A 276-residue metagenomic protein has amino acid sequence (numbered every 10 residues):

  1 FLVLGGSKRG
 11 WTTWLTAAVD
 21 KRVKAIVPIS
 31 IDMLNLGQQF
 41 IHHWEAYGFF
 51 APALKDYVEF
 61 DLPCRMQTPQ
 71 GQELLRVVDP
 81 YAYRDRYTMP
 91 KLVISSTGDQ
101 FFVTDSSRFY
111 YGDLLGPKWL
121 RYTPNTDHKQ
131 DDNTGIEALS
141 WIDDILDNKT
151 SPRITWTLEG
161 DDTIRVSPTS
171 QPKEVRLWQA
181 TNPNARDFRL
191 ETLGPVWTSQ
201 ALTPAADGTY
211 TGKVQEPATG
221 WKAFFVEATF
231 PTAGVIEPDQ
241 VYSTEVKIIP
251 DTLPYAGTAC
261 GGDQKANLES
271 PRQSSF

Functional and structural regions predicted by a protein language model:
F1-S7: Alpha/beta-hydrolase fold nucleophile elbow
L15-R65, R121-P124, K129-I136: Hydrolase active-site cap/lid region
Y87, V93-S95: Short beta-strand/loop motif that positions the catalytic acidic residue of the alpha/beta-hydrolase fold
Q100-S106, Q130: Conserved alpha/beta-hydrolase "acid-adjacent" motif
S140-Q179, G194-T209, K213: Surface beta-strand/loop "capping" patches
K173-N182, R186-F188, A223-V226: Beta-strand-rich binding/interaction modules
A218-A233: Short, aromatic- and glycine-rich surface loops/edge beta-strands on solvent-exposed regions
A233-F276: Short beta-strand elements
